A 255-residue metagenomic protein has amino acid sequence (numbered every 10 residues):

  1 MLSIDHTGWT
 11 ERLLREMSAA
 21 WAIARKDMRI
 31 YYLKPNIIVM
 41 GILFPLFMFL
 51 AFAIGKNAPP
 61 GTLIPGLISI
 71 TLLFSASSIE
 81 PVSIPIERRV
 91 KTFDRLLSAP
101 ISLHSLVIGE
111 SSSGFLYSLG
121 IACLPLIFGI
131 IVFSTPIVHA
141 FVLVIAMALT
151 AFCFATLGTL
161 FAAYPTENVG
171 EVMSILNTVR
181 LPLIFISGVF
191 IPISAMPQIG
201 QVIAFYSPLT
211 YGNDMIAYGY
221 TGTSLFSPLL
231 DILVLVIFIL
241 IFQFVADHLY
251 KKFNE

Functional and structural regions predicted by a protein language model:
L2, W9-E11, R15-I23, V189-S224 (+1 more regions): Short hydrophobic, aromatic-rich alpha-helical segments embedded in or entering the lipid bilayer of multi-pass
T10, L33, P65-G66, L73-S78 (+4 more regions): Short alpha-helical transmembrane interface motifs in multi-pass membrane proteins
I30-A76, L181-L183, I237-L240: Hydrophobic alpha-helical transmembrane segments of multi-pass membrane transport/permease proteins
P45, F49-A53, D214-E255: Alpha-helical transmembrane segments of multi-pass membrane transporters/translocases
F52-A58, G129-I137, P165-E167, F190-M196 (+1 more regions): Short helix-capping/hinge motifs at transmembrane helix termini and TM-loop junctions
I54, Y164-Y206: Transmembrane helix segments
G61-F128, F161, S174-T178, I184: Hydrophobic alpha-helical transmembrane segments of multi-pass membrane transport proteins
L103-H104, I108-L176, S224-D247: Alpha-helical transmembrane segments and their short interhelical loops
